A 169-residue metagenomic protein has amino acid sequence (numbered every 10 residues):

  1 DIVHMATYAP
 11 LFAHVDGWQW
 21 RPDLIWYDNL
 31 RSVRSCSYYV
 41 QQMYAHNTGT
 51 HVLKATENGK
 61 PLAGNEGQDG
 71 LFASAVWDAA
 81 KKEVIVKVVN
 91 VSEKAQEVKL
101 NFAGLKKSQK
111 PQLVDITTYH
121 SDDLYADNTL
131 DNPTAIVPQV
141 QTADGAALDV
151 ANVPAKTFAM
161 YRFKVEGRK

Functional and structural regions predicted by a protein language model:
D1-A75, A80-K82: Aromatic/acidic polysaccharide-binding cleft in carbohydrate-active enzymes
A6, Q41, V86, I116 (+1 more regions): Conserved, mostly hydrophobic/aromatic
T56-G70, V89-K169: C-terminal beta-sandwich/jelly-roll accessory domains of carbohydrate-active enzymes
K82-N90: Short, well-ordered beta-strand segments enriched in hydrophobic/aromatic residues
